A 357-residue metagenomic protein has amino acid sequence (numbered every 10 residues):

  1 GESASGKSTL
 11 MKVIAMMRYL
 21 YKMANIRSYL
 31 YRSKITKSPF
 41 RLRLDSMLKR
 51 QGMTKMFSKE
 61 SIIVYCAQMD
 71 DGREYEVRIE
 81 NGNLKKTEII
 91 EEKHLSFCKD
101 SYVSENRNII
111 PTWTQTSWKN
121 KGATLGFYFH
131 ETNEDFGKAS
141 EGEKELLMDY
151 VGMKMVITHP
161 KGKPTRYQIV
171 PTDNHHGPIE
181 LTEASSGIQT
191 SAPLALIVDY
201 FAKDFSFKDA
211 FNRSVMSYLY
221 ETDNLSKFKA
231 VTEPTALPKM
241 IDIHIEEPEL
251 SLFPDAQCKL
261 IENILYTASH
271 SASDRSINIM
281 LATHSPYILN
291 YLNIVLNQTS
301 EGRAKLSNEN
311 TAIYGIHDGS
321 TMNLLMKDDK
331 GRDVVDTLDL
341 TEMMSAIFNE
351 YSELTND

Functional and structural regions predicted by a protein language model:
G1-A24, D173-E350: Switch/communication elements of ASCE P-loop NTPase nucleotide-binding domains
G1-V151, I157-K161, S273-S276, N290-D318 (+3 more regions): P-loop NTPase switch/coupling surface
D70, R107-P238: Extended helical coiled-coil dimerization/tether regions that scaffold and oligomerize large DNA-maintenance assemblies
